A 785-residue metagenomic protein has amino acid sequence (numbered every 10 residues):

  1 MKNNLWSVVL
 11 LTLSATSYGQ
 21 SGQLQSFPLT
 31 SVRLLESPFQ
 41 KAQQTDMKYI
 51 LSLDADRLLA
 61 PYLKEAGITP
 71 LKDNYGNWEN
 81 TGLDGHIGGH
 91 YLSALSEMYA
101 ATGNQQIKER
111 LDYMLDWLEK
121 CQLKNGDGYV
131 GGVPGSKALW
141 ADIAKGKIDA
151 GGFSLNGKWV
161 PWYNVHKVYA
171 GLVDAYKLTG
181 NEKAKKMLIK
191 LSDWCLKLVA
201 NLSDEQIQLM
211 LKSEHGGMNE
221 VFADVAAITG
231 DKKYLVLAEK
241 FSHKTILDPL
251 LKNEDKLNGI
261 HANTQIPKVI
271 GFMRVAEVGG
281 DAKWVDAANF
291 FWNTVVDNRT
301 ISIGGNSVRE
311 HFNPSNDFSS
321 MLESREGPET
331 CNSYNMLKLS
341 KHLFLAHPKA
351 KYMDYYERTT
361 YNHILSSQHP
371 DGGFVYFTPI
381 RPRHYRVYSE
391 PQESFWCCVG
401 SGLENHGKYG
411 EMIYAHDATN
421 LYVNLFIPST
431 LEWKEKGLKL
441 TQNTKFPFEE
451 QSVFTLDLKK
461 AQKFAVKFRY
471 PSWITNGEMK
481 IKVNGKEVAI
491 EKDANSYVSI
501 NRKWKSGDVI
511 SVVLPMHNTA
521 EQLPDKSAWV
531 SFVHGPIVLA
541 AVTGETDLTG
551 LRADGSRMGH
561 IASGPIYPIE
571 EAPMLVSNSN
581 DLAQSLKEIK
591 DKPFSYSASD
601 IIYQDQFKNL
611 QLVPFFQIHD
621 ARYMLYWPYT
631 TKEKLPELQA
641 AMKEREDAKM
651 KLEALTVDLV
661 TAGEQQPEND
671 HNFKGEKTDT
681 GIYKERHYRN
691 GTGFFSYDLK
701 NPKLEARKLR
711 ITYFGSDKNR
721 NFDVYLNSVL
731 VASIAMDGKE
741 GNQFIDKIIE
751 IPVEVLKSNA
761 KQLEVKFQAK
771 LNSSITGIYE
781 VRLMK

Functional and structural regions predicted by a protein language model:
M1-S21: Bacterial Sec-dependent N-terminal signal peptides
Q20-Q105, E109, W140-L178, H215-K233 (+5 more regions): Aromatic (Trp/Tyr) and acidic
Q122-L123: Extended, charge-enriched "interface" segments that sit outside catalytic cores
S136-W159, K185, K190-L209: Asp-box/WD-like beta-propeller blade repeats and closely related beta-sheet repeat scaffolds
S192, K197-V199, E205, L209-G216 (+2 more regions): Solenoidal tandem-repeat scaffolds enriched in leucines and small polar residues
A288, M353-N362, S367-D457, D493 (+4 more regions): C-terminal beta-rich recognition modules with glycine/proline-rich loops and embedded aromatic residues
Q462-V466, G477-M479, R707, K718-F722: Short beta-strand/loop motifs in extracellular/secreted proteins, especially within beta-sandwich accessory domains
K486-G507, V513-S527, K677-A706, T712-K785: Beta-strand-rich ligand-recognition modules
